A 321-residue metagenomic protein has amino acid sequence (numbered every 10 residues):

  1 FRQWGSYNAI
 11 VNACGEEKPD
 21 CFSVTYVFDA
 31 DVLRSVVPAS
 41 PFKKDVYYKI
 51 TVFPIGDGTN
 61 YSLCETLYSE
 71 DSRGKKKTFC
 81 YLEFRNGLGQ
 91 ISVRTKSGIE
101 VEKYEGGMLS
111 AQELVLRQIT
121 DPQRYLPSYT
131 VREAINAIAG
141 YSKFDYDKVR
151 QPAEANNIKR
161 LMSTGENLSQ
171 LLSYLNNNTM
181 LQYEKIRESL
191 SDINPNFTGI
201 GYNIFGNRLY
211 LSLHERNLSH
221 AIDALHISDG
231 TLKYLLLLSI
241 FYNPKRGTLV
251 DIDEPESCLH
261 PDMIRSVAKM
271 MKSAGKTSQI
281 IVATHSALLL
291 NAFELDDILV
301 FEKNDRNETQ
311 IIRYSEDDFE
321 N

Functional and structural regions predicted by a protein language model:
F1-A9, E65, T164, Y234-L238 (+1 more regions): Phosphate-binding glycine-rich loops of NTP-binding sites
F1-N60: Conserved P-loop NTP-binding catalytic core
F1-Q3, P244-R246, A274-G275: Post-Walker A helix-loop "phosphate-sensing" segment adjacent to the P-loop in P-loop NTPases
P19-F22, V46, G56-G58, N136-A137 (+3 more regions): Short glycine-/polar-rich loops that comprise or flank the Walker A/P-loop and associated switch/sensor motifs
Y26-R34, Y68-S72, L213-N217, K303-D305: Short acidic, glycine-rich loop/turn motifs
V36-E188: Electropositive, glycine-dotted interaction segments that contact anionic polymers or phosphate-rich ligands
L181, E188-Y242, G247-R265: Conserved ABC ATPase signature
A268-N321: C-terminal lobe/lid and adjacent interdomain/linker elements of RecA-like ASCE P-loop ATPase modules
